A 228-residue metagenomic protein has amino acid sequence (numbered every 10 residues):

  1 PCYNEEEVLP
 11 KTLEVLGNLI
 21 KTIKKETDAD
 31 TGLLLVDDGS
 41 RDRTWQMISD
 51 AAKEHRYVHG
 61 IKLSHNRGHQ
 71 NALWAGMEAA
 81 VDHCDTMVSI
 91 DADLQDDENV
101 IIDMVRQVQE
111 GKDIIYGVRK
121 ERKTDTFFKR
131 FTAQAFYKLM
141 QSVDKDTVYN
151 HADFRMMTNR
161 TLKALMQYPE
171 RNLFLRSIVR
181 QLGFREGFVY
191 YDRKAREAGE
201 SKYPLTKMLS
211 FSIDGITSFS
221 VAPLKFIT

Functional and structural regions predicted by a protein language model:
P1-T126: Structured catalytic core of nucleotide-sugar glycosyltransferases
E7, K11, R176-T228: Hydrophobic helical membrane-anchoring modules
N18, T22, D50, E54 (+7 more regions): Conserved amphipathic alpha-helical interaction elements at protein-protein interfaces in regulatory, energy-coupling
T31, A152, F184: Change "...and in nucleic-acid phosphodiester-cleaving endonucleases..." to "...and in nucleic-acid processing enzymes
Y57-V58, I114, R171, R185 (+1 more regions): A general structural signal for well-ordered secondary-structure junctions
L63-A79, E98-I178, K194-I213: Acceptor/aglycone-binding surface of glycosyltransferases and processive sugar-polymer synthases
